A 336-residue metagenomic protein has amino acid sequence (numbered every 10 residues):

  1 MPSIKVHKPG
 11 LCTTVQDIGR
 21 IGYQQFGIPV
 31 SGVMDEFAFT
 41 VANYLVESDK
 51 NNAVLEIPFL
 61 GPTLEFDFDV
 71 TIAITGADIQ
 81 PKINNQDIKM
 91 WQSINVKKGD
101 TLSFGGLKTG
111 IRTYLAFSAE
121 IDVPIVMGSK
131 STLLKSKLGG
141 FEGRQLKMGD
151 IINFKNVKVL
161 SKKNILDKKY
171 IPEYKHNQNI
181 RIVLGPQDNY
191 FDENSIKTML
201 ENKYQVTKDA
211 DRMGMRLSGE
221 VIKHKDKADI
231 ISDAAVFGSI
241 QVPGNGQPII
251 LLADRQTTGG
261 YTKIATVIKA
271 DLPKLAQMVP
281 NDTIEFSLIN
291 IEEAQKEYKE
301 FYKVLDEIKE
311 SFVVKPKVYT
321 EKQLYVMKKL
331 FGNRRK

Functional and structural regions predicted by a protein language model:
M1-K336: Conserved "landmark" site that anchors the functional core of diverse proteins
